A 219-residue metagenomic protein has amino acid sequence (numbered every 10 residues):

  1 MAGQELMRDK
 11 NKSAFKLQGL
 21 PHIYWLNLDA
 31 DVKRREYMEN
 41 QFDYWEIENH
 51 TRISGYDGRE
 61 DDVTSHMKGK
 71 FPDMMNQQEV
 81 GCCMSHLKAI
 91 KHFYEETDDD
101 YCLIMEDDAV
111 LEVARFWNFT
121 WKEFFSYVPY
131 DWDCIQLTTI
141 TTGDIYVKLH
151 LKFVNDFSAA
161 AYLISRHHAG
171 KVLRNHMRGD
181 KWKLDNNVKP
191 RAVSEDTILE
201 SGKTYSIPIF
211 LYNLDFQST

Functional and structural regions predicted by a protein language model:
A2-M105, A109-T219: An acidic/histidine-cluster motif and surrounding catalytic segment that typifies divalent-metal-assisted enzyme active
